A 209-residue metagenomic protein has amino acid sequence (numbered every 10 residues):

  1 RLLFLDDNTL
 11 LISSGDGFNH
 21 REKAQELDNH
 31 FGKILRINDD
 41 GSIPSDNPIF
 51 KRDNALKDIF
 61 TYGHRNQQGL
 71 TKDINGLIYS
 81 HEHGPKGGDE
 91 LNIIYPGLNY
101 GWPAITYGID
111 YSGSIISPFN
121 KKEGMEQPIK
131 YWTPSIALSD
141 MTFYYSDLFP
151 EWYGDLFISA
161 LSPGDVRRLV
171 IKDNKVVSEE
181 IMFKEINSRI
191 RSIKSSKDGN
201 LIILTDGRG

Functional and structural regions predicted by a protein language model:
R1-E22: Extracytoplasmic mature domains of secreted/periplasmic and thylakoid-lumen proteins
L2, Q67, I193: Conserved RecA-like P-loop NTPase ATPase core
L3-L5, D73, Y144-S146, S196-D198: Structural WD40 beta-propeller signal
N8-L11, L77, D155, N200: Generic structural signal for coil-to-beta-strand starts
D16-E180, S188: Beta-propeller domain segments
S192-G209: Blade-level signature of beta-propeller repeat domains, shared across WD40, Kelch, NHL, RCC1 and BNR/Asp-box propellers
